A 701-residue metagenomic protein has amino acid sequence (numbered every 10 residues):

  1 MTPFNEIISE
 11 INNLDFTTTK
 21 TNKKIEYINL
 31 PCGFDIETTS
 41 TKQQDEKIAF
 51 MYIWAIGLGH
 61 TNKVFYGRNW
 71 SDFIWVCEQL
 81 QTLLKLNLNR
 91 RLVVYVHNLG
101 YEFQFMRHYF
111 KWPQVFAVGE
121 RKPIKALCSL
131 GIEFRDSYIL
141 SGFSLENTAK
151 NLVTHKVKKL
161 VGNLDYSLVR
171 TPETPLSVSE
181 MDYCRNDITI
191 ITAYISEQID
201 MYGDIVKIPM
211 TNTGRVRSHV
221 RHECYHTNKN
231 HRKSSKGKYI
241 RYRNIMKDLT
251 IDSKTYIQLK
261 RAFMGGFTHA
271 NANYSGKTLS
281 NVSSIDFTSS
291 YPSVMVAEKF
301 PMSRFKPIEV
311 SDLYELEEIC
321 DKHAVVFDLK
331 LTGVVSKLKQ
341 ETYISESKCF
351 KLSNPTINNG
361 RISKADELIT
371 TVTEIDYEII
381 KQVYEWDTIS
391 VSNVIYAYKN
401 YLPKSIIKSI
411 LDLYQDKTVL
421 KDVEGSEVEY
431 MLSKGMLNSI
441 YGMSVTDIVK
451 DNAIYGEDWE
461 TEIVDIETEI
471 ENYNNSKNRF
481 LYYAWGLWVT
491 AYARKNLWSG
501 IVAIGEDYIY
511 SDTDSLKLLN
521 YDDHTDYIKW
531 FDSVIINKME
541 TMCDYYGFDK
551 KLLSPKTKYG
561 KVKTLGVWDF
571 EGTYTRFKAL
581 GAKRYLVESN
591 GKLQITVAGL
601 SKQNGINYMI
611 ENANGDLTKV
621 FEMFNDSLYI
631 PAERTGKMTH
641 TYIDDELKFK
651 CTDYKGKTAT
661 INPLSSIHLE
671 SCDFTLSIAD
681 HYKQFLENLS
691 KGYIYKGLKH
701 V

Functional and structural regions predicted by a protein language model:
T2-V94, F105-I124, T250, K254-T278 (+2 more regions): Conserved RNase H-like, two-metal-ion catalytic cores of nucleic-acid enzymes
F34, R135, K277-Y291, S433-L437: Conserved catalytic palm subdomain of right-hand nucleotidyl-transferase polymerases, strongest for RNA-directed enzymes
D35, Y95, D136, D187 (+4 more regions): A residue-level signal for conserved active-site and pocket-lining positions in enzyme catalytic cores
K42-E46, N98, F103-F110, Y194-I195 (+5 more regions): A short acidic (Asp/Glu
T61-R170, L176, D182-N186, I190: Conserved DEDDh/DEDDy metal-dependent 3′-5′ exonuclease domain
N147-Y239, L497: Acidic, Mg2+-coordinating catalytic module of metal-dependent nucleases/exonucleases that use a two-metal-ion mechanism
N186-D187, S284-S289, L437, D507-N520: Catalytic palm active-site di-aspartate
I199-S275, P301-K306, V334-I509, L518-V701: C-terminal, non-catalytic extensions of nucleic-acid polymerases
